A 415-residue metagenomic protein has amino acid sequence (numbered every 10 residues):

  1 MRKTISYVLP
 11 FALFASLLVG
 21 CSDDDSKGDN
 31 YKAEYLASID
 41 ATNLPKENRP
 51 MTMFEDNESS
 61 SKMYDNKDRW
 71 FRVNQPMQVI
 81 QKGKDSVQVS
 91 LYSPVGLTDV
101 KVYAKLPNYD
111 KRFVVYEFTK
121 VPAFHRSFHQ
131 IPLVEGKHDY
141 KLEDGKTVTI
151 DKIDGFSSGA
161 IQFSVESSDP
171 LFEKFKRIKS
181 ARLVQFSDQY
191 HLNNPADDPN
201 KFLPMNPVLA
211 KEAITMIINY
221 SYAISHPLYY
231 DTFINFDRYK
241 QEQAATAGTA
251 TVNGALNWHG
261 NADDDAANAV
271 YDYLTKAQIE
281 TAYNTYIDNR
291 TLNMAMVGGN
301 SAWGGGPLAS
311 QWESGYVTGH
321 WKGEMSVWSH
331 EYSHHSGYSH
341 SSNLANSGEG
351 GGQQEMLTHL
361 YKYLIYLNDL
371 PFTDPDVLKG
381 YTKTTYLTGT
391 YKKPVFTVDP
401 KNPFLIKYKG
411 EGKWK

Functional and structural regions predicted by a protein language model:
M1-L9: Bacterial N-terminal signal peptides that target proteins for export
L9-A12, N30: Short, intrinsically disordered, low-complexity terminal segments
S16-G20: C-terminal motif of bacterial Sec signal peptides marking the signal peptidase cleavage site
S22-D25: Bacterial signal peptide processing site
G28-E324, H335-K415: Predominantly extracellular/secreted Zn2+-dependent metalloproteases
E331: Walker B catalytic acidic pair
